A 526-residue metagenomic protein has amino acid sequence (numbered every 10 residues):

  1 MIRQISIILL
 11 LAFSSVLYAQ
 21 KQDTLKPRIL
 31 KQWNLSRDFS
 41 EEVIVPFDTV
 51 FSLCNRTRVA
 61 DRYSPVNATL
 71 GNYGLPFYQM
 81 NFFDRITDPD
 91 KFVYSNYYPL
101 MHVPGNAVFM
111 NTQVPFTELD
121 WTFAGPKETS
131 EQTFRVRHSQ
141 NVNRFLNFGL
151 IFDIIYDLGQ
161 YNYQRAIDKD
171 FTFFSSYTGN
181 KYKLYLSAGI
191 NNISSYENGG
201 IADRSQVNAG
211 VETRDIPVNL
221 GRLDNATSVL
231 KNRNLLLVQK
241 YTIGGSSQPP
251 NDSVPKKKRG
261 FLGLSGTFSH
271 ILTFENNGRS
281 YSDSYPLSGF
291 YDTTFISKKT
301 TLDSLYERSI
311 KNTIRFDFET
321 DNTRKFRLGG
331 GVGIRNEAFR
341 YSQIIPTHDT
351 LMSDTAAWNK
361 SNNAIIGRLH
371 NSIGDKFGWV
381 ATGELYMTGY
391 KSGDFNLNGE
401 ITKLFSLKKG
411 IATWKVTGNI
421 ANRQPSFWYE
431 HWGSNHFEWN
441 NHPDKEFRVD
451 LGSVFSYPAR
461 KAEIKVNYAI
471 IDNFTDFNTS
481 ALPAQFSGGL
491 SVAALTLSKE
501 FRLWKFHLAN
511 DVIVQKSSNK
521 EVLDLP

Functional and structural regions predicted by a protein language model:
M1-Q4, S15, N180-Y182, S246-S247 (+1 more regions): Generic structural signal for short, solvent-exposed loop/turn connectors between secondary structure elements
M1-T24: Bacterial Sec-dependent N-terminal signal peptides
S15, P126, L158-N162, T388-Y390 (+1 more regions): A generic structural signal for short coil/turn motifs at secondary-structure boundaries
A19-R233, T242-N251, F261, T402-I411: Membrane-proximal, glycine/serine-rich, low-complexity loop/turn segments characteristic of large bacterial
K21, T112-V114, L119, L230-P286 (+2 more regions): Exposed, low-structure sequence patches enriched in small/polar residues
L150, F290-D292: Long, disordered, Ser/Thr/Pro-rich
D203, P286-L287: KE-rich/KEKE low-complexity, intrinsically disordered/coiled-coil-prone tracts that act as electrostatic scaffolds
